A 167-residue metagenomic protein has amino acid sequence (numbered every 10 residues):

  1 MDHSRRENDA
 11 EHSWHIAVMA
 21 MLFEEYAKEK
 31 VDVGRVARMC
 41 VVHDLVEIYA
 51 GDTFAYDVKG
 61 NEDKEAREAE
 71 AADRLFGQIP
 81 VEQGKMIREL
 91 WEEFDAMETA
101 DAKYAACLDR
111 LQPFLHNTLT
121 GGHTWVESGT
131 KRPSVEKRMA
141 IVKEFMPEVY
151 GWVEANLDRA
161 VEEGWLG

Functional and structural regions predicted by a protein language model:
M1-G167: Alpha-helical, largely C-terminal catalytic domains that coordinate divalent metal ions via clustered Asp/Glu/His
